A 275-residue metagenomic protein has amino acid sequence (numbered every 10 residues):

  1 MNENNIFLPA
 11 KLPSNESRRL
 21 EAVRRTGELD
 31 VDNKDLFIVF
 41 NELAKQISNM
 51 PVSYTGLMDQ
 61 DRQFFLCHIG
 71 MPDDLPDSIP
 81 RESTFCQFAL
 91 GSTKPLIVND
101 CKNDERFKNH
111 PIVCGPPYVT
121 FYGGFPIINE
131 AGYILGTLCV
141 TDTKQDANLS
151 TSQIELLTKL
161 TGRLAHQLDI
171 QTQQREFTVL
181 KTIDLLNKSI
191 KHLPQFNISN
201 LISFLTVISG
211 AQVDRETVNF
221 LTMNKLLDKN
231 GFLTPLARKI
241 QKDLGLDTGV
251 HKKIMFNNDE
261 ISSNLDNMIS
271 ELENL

Functional and structural regions predicted by a protein language model:
M1-K34: Signal-transmission linkers at sensory-effector interfaces
N2-L8, G136, T141-L193: Juxtadomain coupling helices with adjacent low-complexity linkers
N33-K45, V218-N219: Short amphipathic alpha-helical segments
A44, P51-L57, Q63-F64, L205 (+1 more regions): Short, hydrophobic-rich beta-strand element in sensory/regulatory alpha-beta domains
V52, G124, T137: Short hydrophobic/aromatic beta-strand element in the GNAT-like acyltransferase core that lines or flanks the acyl-donor
M58-F64, H68, D73-C114, T120 (+1 more regions): Regulatory sensory and allosteric helical modules in signal-transduction proteins and certain transcription factors
T120-N129: A short, aliphatic-rich beta-strand micro-motif
T172-V250, I254-L275: Signal-transducing coiled-coil/dimerization helices and immediately adjacent hinge/linker segments that couple sensory
